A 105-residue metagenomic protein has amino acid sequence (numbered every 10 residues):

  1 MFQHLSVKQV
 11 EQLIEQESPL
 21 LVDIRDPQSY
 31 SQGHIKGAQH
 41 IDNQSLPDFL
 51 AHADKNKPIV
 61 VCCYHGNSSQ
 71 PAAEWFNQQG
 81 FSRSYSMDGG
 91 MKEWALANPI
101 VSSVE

Functional and structural regions predicted by a protein language model:
M1-L20, P27-P58, N67-E105: Rhodanese-like catalytic fold shared by cysteine-dependent sulfurtransferases and DSP/PTP-type phosphatases
C62: Short, surface-exposed ligand- or partner-binding patches at beta-edge/loop junctions that are enriched in aromatics
